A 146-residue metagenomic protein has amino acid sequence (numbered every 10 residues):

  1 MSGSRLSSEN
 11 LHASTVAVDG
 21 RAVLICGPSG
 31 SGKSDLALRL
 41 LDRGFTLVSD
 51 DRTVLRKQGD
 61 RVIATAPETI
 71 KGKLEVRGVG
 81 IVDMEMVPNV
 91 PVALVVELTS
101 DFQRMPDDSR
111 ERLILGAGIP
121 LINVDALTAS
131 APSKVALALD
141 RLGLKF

Functional and structural regions predicted by a protein language model:
M1-N10: N-terminal pre-Walker A segment at the start of P-loop NTPase domains
S8, T15-V18, M86-N89, L115: Solvent-exposed alpha-helices and their adjacent loops that cap or buttress functional pockets in soluble metabolic
A13-T15, R52, S109: Short, acidic/polar N-cap/turn motifs at the starts of alpha helices
V16-L41: Glycine-rich phosphate-binding P-loop
D42, T46-S100: Conserved nucleotide-sensing/catalytic segment adjacent to the nucleotide-binding pocket in NTP-handling enzymes
N89-F146: Conserved NTP phosphate-binding and transfer environment spanning the P-loop NTPase/kinase superfamily
